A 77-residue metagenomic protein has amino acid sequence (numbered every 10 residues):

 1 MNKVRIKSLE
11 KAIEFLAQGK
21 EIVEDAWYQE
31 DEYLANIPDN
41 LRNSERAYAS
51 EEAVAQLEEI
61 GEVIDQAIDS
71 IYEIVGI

Functional and structural regions predicted by a protein language model:
N2-I77: Long, low-complexity or tandemly repetitive, helically biased scaffold regions used for multimeric assembly/adhesion
